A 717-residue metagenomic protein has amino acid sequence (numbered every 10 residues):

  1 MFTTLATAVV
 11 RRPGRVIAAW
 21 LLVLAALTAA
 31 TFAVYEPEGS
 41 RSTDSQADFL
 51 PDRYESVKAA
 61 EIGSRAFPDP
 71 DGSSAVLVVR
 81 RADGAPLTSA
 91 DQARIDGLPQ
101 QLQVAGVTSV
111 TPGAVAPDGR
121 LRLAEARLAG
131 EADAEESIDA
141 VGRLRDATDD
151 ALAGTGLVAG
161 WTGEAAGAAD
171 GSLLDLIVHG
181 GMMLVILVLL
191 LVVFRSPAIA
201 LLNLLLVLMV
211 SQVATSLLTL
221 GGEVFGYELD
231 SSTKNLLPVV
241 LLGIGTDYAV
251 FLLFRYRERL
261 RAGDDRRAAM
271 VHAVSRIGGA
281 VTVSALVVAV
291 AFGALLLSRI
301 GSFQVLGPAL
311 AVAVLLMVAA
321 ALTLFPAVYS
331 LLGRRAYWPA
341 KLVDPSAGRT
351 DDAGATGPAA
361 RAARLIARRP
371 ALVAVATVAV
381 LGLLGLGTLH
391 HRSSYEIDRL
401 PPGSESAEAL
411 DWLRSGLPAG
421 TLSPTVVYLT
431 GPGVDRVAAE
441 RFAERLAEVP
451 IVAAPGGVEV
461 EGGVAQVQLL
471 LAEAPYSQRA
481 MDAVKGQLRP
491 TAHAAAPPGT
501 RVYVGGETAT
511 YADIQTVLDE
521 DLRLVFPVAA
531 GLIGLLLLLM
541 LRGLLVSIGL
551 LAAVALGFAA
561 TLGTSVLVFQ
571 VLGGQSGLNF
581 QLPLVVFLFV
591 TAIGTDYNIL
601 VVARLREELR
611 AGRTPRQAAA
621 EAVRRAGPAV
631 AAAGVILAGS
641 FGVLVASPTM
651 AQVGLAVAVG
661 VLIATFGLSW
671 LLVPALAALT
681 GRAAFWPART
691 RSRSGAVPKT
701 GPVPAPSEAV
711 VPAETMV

Functional and structural regions predicted by a protein language model:
M1-R41, T108, A132-R392, G499 (+1 more regions): Membrane-embedded transmembrane helical bundles of large multi-pass transporters/channels
T43, D52-S74, A82-T162, H390-G577 (+2 more regions): Structured non-transmembrane domains adjacent to transmembrane bundles in polytopic membrane proteins
